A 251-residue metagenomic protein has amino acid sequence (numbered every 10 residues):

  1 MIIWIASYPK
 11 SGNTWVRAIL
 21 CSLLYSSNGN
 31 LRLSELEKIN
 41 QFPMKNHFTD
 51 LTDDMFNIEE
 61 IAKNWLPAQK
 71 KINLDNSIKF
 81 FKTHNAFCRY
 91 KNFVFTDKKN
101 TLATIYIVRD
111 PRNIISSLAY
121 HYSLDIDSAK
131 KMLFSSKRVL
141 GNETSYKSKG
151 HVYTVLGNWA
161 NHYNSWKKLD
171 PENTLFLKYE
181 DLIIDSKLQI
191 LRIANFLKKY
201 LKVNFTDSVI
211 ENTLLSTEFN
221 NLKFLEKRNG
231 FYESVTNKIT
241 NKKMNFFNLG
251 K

Functional and structural regions predicted by a protein language model:
M1-L177, N241-K251: PAPS-dependent sulfotransferase catalytic domain
A6, D170-F196: Phosphate-binding beta-loop-alpha motif at adenosine-nucleotide cofactor sites
R17, R112-I115, K187-A194, D207-E211: An amphipathic alpha-helix signature
Y25-G29, Q189-V203: Non-catalytic, well-ordered alpha-helical segments in soluble enzyme domains
R32-L36, N204-T213: Short, glycine/acidic-rich hinge or "gate" loops at secondary-structure transitions that mediate conformational
A86, D110, E180-L182, S216-F219: Short, solvent-exposed coil/turn elements at secondary-structure transition points
I210-K251: PAPS-dependent sulfotransferase catalytic core
